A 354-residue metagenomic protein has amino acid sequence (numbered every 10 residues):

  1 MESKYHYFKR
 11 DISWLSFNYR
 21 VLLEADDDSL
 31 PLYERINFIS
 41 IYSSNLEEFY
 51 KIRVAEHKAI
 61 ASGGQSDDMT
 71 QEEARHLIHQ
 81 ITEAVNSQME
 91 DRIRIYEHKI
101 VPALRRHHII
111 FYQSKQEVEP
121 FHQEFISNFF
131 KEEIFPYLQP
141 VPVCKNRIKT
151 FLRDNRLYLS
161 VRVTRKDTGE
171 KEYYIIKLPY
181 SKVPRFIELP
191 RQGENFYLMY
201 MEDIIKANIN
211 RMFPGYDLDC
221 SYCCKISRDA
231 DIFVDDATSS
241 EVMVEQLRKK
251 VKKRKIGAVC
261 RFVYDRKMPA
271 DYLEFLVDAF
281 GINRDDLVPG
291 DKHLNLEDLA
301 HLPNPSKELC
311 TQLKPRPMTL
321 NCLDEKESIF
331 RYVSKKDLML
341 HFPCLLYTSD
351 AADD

Functional and structural regions predicted by a protein language model:
S3-Y7, I12-E34, N45-H293, E308-M318 (+2 more regions): Extended, highly charged clamp/arch subdomains and adjacent linkers that form or line substrate-binding channels
V21, F38, Y347-D354: Conserved small/polar residues in nucleotide/adenosyl-binding loops
I39-N45: N-terminal interaction modules that seed assembly of large macromolecular complexes
A300-P303: Flexible inter-domain linker/hinge segments
